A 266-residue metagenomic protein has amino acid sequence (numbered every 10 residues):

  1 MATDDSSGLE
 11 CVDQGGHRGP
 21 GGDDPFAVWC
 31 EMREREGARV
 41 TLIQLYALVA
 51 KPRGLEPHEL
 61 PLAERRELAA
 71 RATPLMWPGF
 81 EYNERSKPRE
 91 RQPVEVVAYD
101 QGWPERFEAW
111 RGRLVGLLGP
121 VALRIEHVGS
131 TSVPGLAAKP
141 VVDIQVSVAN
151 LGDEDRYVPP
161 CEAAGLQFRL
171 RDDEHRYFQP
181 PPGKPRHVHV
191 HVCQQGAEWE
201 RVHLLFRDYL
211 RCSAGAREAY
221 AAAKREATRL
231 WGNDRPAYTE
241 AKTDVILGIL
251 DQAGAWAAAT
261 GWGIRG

Functional and structural regions predicted by a protein language model:
M1-D4: Low-complexity, glycine/proline/serine-enriched flexible coil segments that act as short hinges or interruptions within
E10-H17: Residues flanking N-terminal targeting/processing segments that define the start of mature chains
P20-D23: Hydrophobic helix segments
P57-E126, L247: Helical scaffold of the NTase/Pol beta-like nucleotidyltransferase catalytic core
Y82, E198-G266: Catalytic cores of NTP-dependent nucleotidyl/adenyl transfer enzymes across multiple folds
R113-D155: Active-site nucleotide-donor binding segment shared across nucleotidyl transfer reactions
Y157-A164: Short amphipathic alpha-helices in soluble, non-transmembrane regions that often serve as interface/regulatory elements
L166-E198: Conserved catalytic core of two-metal-ion nucleotidyltransferases
